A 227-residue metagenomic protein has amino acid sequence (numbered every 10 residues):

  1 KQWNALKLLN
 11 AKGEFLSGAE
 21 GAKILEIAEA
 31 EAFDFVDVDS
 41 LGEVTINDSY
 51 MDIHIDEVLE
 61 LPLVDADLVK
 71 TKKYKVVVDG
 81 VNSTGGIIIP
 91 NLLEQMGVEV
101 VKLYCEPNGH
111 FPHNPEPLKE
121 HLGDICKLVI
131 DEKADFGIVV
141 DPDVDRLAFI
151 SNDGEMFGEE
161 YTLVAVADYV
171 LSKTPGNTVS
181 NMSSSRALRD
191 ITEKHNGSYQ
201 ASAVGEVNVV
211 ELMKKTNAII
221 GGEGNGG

Functional and structural regions predicted by a protein language model:
K1-A11, V140-S151, G221-G226: Active-site microenvironments of hydrolase-like enzyme catalytic domains
Q2-E132: Gly/Ser/Thr-enriched, mixed-charge loops and adjacent short helices that form phosphate/oxyanion-binding elements
N10, F15-G18, A22-D56, E60 (+1 more regions): Proline/glycine-rich low-complexity loops and linkers
A66-T71, L128-E132, D141, F149 (+3 more regions): Solvent-exposed alpha-helices and their adjacent loops that cap or buttress functional pockets in soluble metabolic
V77, D135-V139, I219-G221: Short glycine-aspartate micro-motif
N82-T84, E106-G109, V144, S183-R186 (+2 more regions): Glycine-rich beta-alpha junction loops
G86-I89, R146-I150, L188: Active-site-proximal flexible loops/turns
